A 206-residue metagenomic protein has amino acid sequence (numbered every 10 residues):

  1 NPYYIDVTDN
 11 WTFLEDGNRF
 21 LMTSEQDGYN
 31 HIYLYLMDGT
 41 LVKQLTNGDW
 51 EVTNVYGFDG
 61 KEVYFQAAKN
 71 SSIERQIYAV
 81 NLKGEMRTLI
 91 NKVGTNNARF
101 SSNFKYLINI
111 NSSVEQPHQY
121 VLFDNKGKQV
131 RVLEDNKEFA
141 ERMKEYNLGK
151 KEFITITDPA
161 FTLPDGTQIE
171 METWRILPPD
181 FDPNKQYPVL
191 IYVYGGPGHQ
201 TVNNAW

Functional and structural regions predicted by a protein language model:
N1-N10, S24, L36-D59, A68-N70 (+3 more regions): Multi-bladed beta-propeller domains
V7-T8, F20, G28, L41 (+1 more regions): Extended, hydrophobic alpha-helical segments in both membrane/secreted and soluble proteins
T8-D9, N30, H118, E152: Short loop/turn microsegments at loop-to-beta-strand junctions
W11-D27, L45-T46, Y64-S71, I108-E115 (+1 more regions): Beta-strand C-termini and the immediately following turn/loop, strongest in propeller blades
E15-D16, F58-G60, S102-N103: Residue-level detector of Asp-centered blade-edge/turn motifs that repeat once per structural unit in beta-propeller
G28-Y33, S72-Y78, E115-L122: Structural motif
H31, N96-N97: Histidine-centered active-site/metal-ligand motif
N97-W206: Serine-hydrolase catalytic core recognition
